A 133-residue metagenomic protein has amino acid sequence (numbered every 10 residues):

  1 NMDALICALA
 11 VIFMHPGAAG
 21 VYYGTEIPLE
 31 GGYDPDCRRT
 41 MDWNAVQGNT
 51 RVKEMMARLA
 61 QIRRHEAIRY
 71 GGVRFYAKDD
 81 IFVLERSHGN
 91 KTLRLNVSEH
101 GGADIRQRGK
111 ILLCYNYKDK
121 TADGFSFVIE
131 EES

Functional and structural regions predicted by a protein language model:
M2-L9, M14-V21, T25-S133: Carbohydrate-interacting/catalytic domains
